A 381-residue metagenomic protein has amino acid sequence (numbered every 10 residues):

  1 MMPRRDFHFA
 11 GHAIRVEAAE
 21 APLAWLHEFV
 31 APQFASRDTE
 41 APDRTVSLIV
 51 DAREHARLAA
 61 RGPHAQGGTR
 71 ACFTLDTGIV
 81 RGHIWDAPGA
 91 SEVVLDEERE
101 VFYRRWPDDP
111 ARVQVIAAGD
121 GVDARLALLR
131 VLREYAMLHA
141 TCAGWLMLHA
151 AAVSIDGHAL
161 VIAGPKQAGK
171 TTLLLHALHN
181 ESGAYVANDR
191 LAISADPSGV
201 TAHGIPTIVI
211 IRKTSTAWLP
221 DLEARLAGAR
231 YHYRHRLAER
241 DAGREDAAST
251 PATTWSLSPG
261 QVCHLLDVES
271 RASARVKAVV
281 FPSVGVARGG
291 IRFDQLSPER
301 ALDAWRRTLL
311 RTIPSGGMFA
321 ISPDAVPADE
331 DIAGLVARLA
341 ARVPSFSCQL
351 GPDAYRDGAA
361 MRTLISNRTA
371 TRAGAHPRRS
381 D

Functional and structural regions predicted by a protein language model:
M1-A163, L175, H179-V186, L191-D381: A noncatalytic interaction/capping subdomain that flanks phosphate/NTP-handling catalytic cores
A168-K170: Conserved glycine(s) of the Walker
